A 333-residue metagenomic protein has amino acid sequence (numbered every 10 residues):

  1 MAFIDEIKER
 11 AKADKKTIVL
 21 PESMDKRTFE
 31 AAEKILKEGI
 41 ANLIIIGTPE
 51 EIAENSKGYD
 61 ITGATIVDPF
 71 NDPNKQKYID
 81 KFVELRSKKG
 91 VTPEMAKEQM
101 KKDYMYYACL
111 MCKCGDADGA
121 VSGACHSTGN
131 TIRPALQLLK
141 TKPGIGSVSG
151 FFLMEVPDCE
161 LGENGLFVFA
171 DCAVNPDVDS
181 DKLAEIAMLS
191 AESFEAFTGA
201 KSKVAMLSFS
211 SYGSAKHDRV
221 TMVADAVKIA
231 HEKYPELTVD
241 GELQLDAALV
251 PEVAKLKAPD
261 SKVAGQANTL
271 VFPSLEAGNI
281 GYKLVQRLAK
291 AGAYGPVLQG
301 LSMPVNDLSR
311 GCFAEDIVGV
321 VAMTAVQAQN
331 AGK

Functional and structural regions predicted by a protein language model:
M1-A264, T269-K333: Anion-binding alpha/beta catalytic cores of soluble intermediary-metabolism enzymes, centered on
